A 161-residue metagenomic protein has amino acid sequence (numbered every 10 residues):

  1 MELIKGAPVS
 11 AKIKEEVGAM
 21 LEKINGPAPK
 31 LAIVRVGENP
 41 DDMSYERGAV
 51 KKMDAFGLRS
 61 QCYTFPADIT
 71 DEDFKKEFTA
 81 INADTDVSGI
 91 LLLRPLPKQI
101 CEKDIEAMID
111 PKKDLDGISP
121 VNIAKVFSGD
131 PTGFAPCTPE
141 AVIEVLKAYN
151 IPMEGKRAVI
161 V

Functional and structural regions predicted by a protein language model:
M1-P27: Positively charged, low-complexity intrinsically disordered leader regions
I4, P8, K12, P40 (+6 more regions): Conserved active-site and cofactor/substrate-binding residues in soluble primary-metabolism enzymes
L21-P29, A80-T85, N150-M153: Glycine-rich phosphate/diphosphate-binding loops that line cofactor/substrate pockets in enzymes
A28-E38: Short beta-strand segments enriched in small/hydrophobic residues
K30-A32, Q61, V159: A structural signal for isolated positions on well-ordered beta-strands in alpha/beta enzyme cores
R35, L91-P95, V161: Short beta-strand segments
V36-V50, P136-V161: Glycine-rich phosphate/diphosphate-binding loop of Rossmann-like nucleotide-binding domains
G57-R59, Y63-A135: Phosphate/diphosphate ligand-binding glycine-rich loop within oxidoreductases
